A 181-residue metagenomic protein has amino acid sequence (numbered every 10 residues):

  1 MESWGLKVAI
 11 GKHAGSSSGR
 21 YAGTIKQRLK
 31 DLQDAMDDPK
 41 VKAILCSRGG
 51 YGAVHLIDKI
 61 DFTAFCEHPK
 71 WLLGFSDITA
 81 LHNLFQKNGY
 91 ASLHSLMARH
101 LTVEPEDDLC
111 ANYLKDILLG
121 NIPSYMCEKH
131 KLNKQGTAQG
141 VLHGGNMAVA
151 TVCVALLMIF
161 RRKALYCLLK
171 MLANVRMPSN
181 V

Functional and structural regions predicted by a protein language model:
M1-K40: ATP/NTP phosphate-donor binding region
A43-L45, L73, Y166-L168: Structural motif
L45-V54, K59: N-terminal glycine-rich "phosphate-gripper" loop used for MgATP/nucleotide binding and carboxylate activation
Y51-H55, I78-L81, P178: Short glycine/serine/threonine-rich phosphate/pyrophosphate-binding segments that cradle anionic phosphate groups
F62-F85, A91-M97: Short, acidic/small-residue loops that bind anionic groups at enzyme active sites
A91-T151, A155: Conserved anion/nucleotide-ligand pocket segment
M158-V181: Internal helical hairpin/lid segments
